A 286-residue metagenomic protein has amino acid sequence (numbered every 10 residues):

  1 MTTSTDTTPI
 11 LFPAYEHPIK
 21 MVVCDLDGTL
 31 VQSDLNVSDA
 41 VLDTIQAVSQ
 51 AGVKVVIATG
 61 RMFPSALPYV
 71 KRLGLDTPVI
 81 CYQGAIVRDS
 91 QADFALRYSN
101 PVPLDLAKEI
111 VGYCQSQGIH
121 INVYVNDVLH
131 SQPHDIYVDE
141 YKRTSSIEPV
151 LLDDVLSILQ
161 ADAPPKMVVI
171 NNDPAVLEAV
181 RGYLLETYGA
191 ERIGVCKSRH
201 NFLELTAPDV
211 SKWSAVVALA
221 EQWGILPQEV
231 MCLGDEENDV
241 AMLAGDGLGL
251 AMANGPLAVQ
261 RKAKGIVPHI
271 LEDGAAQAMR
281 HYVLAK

Functional and structural regions predicted by a protein language model:
M1-C24, Q46: Non-catalytic pre-domain segments flanking phosphatase-related domains
F12-P13, H17-M21, S38, L203-K286: Mg2+-dependent phosphoryl-transfer enzymes with acidic/Ser/Thr/Gly-rich catalytic loops
N36-V138: Active-site phosphate-binding/coordination module
V41, A66-V70, V180, L184 (+3 more regions): Hydrophobic packing residues within well-ordered alpha-helices of enzyme cores
V48, T59, Q83, M167 (+3 more regions): Residue-level signal for inorganic ion chemistry
L73-L75, Y82-Q83, E191, G245-D246 (+1 more regions): Short, structured coil segments at secondary-structure junctions
Q117-H120, Y124-L233, E237, M242: Conserved acidic, metal-coordinating active-site core of Asp-based, Mg2+-dependent phosphoryl-transfer enzymes
